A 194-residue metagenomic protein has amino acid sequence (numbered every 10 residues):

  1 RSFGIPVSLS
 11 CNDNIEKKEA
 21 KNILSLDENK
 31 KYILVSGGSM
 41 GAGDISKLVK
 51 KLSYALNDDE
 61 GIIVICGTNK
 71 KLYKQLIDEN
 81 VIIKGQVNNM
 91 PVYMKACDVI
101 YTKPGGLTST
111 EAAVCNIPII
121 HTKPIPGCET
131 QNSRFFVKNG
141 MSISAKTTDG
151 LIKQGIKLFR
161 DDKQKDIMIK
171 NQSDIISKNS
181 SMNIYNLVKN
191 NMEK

Functional and structural regions predicted by a protein language model:
R1-C11: Donor nucleotide-sugar binding/catalytic pocket of nucleotide-sugar-dependent glycosyltransferases
I15-C97: Donor-nucleotide binding loops and adjacent catalytic segments primarily of GT-B fold Leloir glycosyltransferases
P91, S109-C115, R134: Short alpha-helical segment that forms part of, or immediately flanks, the ligand-binding pocket in carbohydrate-active
K95-G105: Acidic donor-binding loop of glycosyltransferase active sites
C97-D98, N116-P118: A short alpha->beta transition loop at the rim of the catalytic pocket in nucleotide-sugar-dependent
K138-K163: C-terminal "capping" alpha-helix adjacent to the active site of nucleotide-linked donor transferases in cell-envelope
Q164-K178: A short, well-ordered alpha-helix in the C-terminal region of glycosyltransferases
S177-K194: C-terminal alpha-helical cap of glycosyltransferases
